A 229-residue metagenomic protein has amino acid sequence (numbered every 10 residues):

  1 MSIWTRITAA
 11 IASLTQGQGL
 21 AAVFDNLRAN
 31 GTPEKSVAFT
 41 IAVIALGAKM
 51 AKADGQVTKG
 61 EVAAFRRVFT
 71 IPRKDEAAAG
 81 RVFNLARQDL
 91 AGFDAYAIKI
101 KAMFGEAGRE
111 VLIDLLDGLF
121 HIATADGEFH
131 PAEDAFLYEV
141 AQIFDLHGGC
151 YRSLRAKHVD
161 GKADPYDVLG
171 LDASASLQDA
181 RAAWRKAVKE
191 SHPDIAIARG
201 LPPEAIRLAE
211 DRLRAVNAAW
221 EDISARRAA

Functional and structural regions predicted by a protein language model:
M1-K49, Q56-A229: Small-residue-enriched hydrophobic alpha-helices in membranes
